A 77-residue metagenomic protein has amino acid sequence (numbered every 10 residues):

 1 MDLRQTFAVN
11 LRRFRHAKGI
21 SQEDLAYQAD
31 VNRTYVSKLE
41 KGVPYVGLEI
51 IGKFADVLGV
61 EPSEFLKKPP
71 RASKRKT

Functional and structural regions predicted by a protein language model:
V9-D24: Short basic helix-loop element that most often maps to the first helix and adjoining turn of HTH DNA-binding modules
L11, L25-A26, V36-L39, F65: Conserved hydrophobic/aromatic packing and binding residues within compact polymer-binding modules
H16, Y27, D56: Alpha-helical residues within the helix-turn-helix
E23, T34, G52: Residues within helix-turn-helix
D30-P44: Recognition helix of helix-turn-helix/homeodomain-like DNA-binding domains that insert into the DNA major groove
V43-K53: Short, basic-rich loop-to-helix N-cap that marks the start of a DNA-contacting helix
D56, E64-T77: Short, charged recognition helix plus adjacent turn of helix-turn-helix-like nucleic-acid-binding domains
